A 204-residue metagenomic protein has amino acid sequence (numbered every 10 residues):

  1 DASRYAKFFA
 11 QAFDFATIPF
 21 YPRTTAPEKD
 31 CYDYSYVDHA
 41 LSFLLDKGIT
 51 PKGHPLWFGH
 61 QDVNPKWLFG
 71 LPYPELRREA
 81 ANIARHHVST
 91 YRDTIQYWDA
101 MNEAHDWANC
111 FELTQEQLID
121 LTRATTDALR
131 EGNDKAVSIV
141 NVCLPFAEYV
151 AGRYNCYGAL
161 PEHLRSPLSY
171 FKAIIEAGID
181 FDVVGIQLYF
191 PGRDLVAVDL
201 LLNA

Functional and structural regions predicted by a protein language model:
D1-K7, T114-A204: Noncatalytic carbohydrate-binding groove/subsite architecture in carbohydrate-active enzymes
Q11, F15-K29, V37-A147, G152: Substrate-binding cleft and catalytic face of glycoside hydrolase catalytic domains, especially the flexible beta-alpha
D33: Short, solvent-exposed loop/beta-turn-alpha elements that line the ligand-binding surface or hinge of extracytoplasmic
